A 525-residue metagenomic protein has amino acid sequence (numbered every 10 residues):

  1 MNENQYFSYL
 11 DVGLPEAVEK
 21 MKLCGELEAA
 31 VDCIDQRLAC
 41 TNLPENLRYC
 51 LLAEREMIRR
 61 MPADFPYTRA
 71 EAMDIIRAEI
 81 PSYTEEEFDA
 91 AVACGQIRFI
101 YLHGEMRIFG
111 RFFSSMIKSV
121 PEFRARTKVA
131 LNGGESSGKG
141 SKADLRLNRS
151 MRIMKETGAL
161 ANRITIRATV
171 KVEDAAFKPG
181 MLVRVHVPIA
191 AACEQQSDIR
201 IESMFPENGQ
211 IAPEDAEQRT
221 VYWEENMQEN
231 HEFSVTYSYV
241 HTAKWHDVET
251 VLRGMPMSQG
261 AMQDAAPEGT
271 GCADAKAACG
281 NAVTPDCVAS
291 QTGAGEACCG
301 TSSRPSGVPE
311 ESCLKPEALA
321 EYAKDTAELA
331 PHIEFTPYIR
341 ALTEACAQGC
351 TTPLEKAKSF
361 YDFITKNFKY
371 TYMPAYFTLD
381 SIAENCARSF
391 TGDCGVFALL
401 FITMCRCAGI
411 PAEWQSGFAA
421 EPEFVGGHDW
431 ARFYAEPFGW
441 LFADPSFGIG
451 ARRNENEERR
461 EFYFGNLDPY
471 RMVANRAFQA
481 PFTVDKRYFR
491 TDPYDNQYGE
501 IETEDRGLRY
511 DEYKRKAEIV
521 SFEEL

Functional and structural regions predicted by a protein language model:
N4-L27, P44, V396-K486: Hydrophobic/aromatic-rich core segments of domains that either
L14, K22-G25, A29, D215 (+4 more regions): Acidic low-complexity segments
K22-L23, C33-G260, C299-S302: Intrinsically disordered, low-complexity N-terminal segments that are enriched in acidic
R60-R69, D74-C94, F99, N367-D380 (+6 more regions): Mature, folded catalytic cores of secreted/periplasmic enzymes
A191-C193, Y239-W245, Y370, P437-G439 (+2 more regions): Short loop/turn segments at secondary-structure transitions that flank enzyme active sites
D215, A435, N496: Acidic surface patches and DE-rich sequence motifs
A273, A345-W430, Y434-E436, A451-N456 (+2 more regions): Active-site neighborhood of thiol-dependent amide/isopeptide-bond enzymes
L467-L525: Low-complexity, Gly/Ser/Thr/Pro-rich intrinsically disordered linker/tail segments
